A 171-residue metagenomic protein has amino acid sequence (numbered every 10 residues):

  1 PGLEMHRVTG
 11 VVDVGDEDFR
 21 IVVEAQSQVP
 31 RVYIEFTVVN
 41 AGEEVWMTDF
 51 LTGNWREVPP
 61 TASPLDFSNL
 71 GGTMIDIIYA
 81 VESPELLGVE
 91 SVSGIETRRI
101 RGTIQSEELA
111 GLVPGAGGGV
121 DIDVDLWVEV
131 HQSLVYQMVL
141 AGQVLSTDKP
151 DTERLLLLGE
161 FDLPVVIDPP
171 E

Functional and structural regions predicted by a protein language model:
P1-R20, G88-E90, P164-E171: N-terminal leader/targeting segments and the immediate start of mature chains
G2-E4, V29-V32, S146-D148: Solvent-exposed loop/turn segments connecting transmembrane beta-strands in outer-membrane beta-barrel proteins
E4-T9, Y33-E35, I77-G88, D123: Short small/polar-residue motifs
R7-D16, F36-V45, V124-V130, L156-L163: Extended lipid/amphipathic-ligand handling interfaces
V11-G72: An acidic-aromatic
V23-S27, G42, D49-L51, E90 (+3 more regions): A mature extracytoplasmic/lumenal domain signature
M47-A116: Flexible, processing/modification-adjacent segments and terminal tails in exported/periplasmic/extracellular proteins
E96-E171: Gly/Pro-enriched, hydrophobic low-complexity segments that function as extracytoplasmic propeptides/linkers
